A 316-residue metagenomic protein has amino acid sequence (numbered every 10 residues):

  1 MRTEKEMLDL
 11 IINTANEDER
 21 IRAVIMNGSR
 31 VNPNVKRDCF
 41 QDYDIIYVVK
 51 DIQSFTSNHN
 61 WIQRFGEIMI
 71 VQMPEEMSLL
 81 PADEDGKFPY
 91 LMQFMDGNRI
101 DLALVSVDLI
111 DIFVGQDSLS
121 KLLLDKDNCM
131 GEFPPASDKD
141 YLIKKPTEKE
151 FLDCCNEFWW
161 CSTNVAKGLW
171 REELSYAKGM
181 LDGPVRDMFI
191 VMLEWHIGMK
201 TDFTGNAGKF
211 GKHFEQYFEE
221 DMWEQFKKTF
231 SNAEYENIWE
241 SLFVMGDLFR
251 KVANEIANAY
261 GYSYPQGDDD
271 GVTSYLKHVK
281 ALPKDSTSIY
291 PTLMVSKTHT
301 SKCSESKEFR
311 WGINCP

Functional and structural regions predicted by a protein language model:
M1-E19, N27-D38, I46-A103: Metal-dependent nucleotidyltransferase catalytic core
R37-D38, V114-Q116, A207: Short aromatic-enriched loop/helix-cap "lid" or pocket-rim segments at secondary-structure transitions that line
F65-Y176, L181-P184, H278-L282: Conserved NTP/Mg2+-binding pocket subregion across the NTase superfamily
L142-H299, F309-W311, C315: Conserved nucleotidyltransferase catalytic core and NTase-mimicking acidic/glycine-rich helix/loop elements in nucleic
